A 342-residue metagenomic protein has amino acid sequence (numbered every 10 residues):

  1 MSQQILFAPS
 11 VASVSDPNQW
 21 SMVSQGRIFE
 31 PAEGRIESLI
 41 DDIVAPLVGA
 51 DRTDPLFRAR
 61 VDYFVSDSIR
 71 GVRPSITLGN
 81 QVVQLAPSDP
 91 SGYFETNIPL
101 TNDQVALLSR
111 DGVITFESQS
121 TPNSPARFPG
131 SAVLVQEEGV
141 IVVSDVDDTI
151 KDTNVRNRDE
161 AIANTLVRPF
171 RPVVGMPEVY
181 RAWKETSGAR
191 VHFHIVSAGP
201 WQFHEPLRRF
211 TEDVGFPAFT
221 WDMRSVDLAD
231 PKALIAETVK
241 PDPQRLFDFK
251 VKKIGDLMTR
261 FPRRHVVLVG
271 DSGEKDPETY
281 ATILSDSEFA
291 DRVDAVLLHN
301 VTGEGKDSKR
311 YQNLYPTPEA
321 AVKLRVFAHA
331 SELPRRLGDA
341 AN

Functional and structural regions predicted by a protein language model:
M1-S131, H192, E332-N342: Intrinsically disordered, serine/threonine/proline
S131-E137: Short beta-strand edge segments in extracellular beta-sheet folds
V140-V155: Asp-based phosphoryl-transfer active-site loop
D147, P172-K184, F247-M258: Structured alpha-helical segments in the cores of large, soluble enzyme domains
K151, R156-V174: Metal-dependent phosphoesterase signature
L166-V191, W201-E205: Short, acidic loop-to-helix structural element flanking the phosphoryl-transfer center in phosphate-processing enzymes
E185-H194, R260-V266: Short, surface-exposed connector motifs at secondary-structure boundaries
G199-N342: C-terminal cap/substrate-recognition subdomain and adjoining C-terminal extension of metal-dependent phosphatase-like
